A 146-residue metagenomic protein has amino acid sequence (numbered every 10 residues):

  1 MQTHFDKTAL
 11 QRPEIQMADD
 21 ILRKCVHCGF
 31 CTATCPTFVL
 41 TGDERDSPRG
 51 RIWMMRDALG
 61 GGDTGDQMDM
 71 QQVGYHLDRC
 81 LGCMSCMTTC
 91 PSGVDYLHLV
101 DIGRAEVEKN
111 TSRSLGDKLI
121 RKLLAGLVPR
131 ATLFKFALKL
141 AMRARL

Functional and structural regions predicted by a protein language model:
Q2-I15: A detector for short, charged/polar N-terminal pre-domain segments
F5, F30, F38, F134-F136: Phenylalanine-focused residue identity feature
P13-I15, D19-L22, I52-L146: Iron-sulfur-cluster electron-transfer modules
K24-G29: Hydrophobic alpha-helical bundles that form the membrane domains of multi-pass transporters
F30-M54, G61: N-terminal cofactor/phosphate-binding cores enriched in small/glycine residues, especially glycine-rich loops such as
